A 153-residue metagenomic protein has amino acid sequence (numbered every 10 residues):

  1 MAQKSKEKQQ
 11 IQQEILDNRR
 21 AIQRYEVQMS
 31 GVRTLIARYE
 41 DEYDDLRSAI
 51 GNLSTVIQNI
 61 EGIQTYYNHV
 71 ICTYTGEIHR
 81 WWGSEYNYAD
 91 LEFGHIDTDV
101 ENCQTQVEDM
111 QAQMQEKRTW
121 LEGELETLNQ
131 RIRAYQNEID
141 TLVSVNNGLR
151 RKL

Functional and structural regions predicted by a protein language model:
M1-L46, M114-L153: Long, non-membrane, amphipathic alpha-helices that form coiled-coils
K4-K6, A89, F93-Q104: Extended, EK/Q-rich alpha-helical coiled-coil segments that serve as long dimerization/scaffolding arms in large
N18, N52, N59, N68 (+5 more regions): Detector for Asparagine
Q28-G31, N52, V56, I96-L121 (+1 more regions): Amphipathic alpha-helical coiled-coil segments
I36-W82, L142, L149: Extended alpha-helical coiled-coil "stalk/arm" regions that act as elongated linkers or oligomerization scaffolds
R80, E85-N87, D97: Low-complexity, serine/threonine/proline-enriched polar segments
